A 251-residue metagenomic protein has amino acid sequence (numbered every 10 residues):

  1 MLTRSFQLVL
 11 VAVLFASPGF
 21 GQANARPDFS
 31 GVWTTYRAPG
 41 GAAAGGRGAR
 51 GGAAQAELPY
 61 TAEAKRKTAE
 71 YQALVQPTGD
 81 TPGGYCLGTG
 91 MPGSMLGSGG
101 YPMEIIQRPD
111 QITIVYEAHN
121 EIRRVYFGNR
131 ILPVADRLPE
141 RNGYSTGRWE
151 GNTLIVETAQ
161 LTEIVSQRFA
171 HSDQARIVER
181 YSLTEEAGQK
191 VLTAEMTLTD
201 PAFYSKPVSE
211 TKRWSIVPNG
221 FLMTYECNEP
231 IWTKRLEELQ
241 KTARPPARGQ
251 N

Functional and structural regions predicted by a protein language model:
L2, F20-N251: PEST-like low-complexity, intrinsically disordered acidic/proline/serine-rich tracts that flank trafficking/processing
S5-P18: Bacterial N-terminal signal peptides
